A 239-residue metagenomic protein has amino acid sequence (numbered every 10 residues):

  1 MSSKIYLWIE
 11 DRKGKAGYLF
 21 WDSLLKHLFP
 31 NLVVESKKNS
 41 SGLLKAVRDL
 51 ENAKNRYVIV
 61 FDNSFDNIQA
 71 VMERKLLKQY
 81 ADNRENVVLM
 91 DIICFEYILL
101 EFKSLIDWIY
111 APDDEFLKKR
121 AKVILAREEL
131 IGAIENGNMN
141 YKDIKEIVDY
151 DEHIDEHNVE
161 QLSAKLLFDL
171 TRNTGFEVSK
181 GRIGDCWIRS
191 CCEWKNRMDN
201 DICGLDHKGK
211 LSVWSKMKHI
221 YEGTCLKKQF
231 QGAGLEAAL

Functional and structural regions predicted by a protein language model:
M1-D66: RecA-like P-loop NTPase motor core
S2, L19, S23-K26, E51 (+2 more regions): C-terminal accessory helical subdomains adjacent to catalytic cores in phosphodiester- and nucleotide-handling enzymes
